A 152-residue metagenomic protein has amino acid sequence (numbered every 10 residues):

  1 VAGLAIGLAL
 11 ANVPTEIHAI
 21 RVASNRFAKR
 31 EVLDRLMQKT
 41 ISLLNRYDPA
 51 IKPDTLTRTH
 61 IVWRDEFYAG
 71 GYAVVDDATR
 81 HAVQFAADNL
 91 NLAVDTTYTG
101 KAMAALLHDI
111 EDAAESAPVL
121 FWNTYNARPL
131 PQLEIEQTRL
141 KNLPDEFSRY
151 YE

Functional and structural regions predicted by a protein language model:
V1-E152: PLP-dependent amino-acid enzyme catalytic core
